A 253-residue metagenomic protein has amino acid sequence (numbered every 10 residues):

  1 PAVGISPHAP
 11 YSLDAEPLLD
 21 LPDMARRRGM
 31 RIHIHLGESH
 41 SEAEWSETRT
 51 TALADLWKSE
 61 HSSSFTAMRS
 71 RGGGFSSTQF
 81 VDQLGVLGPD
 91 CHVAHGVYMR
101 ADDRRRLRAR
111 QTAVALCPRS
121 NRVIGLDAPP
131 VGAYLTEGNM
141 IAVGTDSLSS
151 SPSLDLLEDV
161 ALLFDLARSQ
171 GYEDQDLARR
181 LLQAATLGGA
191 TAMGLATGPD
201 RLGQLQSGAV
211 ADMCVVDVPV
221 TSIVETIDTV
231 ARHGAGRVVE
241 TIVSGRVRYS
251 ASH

Functional and structural regions predicted by a protein language model:
P1-A113, G125-I141: Histidine/acidic residue-rich metal-binding segments in metalloenzymes
I5, H35, V93, L107 (+8 more regions): Divalent metal-coordination and catalytic microenvironments
A9, L116-I124, G144-S153: Glycine-rich phosphate/pyrophosphate-binding beta-alpha loops
G37, G96-Y98, C117-S120, D146-L148 (+1 more regions): Histidine- and/or cysteine-centered catalytic micro-motif in compact active-site loops
W45-S46, D127-P129, L154-L157, D228-T229: Short secondary-structure transition/capping segments
L53, Q83-V86, P129-V220: His/Asp/Glu-enriched, well-ordered alpha-helical/loop segment that forms or immediately abuts the divalent-metal
G96-V97, R168, P219, R246: Flexible loop residues that form catalytic and substrate-binding hotspots at small-molecule/glycan-binding clefts
V210-H253: C-terminal cap of metal-dependent C-N hydrolases
